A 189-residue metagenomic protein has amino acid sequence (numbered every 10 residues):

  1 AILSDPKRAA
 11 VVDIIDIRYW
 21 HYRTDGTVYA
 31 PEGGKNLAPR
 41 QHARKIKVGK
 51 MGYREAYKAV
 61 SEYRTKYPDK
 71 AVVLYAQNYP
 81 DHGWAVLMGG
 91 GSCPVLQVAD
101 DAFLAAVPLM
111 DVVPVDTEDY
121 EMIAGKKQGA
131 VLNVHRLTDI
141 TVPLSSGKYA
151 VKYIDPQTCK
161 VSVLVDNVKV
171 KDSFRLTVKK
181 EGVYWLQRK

Functional and structural regions predicted by a protein language model:
A1-Y29, P80-G91: Substrate-binding cleft/loops of secretory-pathway carbohydrate-active enzymes
D16, H21-Y53: Glycine- and acidic/polar-rich repeat regions and solenoidal domains
R40-G52, K58-V73, Y79-V165, T177-K189: Aromatic- and carboxylate-lined catalytic core of secreted/periplasmic carbohydrate-active enzymes
V168: Short acidic-hydrophobic, aromatic-tinged amphipathic segments that line or gate anion-handling sites
D172-F174: Short strand-edge motifs at loop-to-beta-strand transitions and within beta-strands of extracellular beta-rich domains
